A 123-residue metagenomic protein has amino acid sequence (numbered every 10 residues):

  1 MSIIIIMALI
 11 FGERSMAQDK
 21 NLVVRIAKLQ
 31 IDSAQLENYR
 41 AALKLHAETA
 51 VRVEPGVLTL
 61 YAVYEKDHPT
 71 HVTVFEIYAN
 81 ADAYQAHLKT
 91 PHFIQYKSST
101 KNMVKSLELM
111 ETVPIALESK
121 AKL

Functional and structural regions predicted by a protein language model:
S2-I10: Bacterial N-terminal signal peptides
I10-V24, Y61-H68, K97-L123: Glycine-rich beta-strand-turn "strand-cap" elements at beta-sheet edges
E13, E48-T73: Short, glycine- and small/hydrophobic-rich beta-strand elements in well-ordered beta-sheets
S15-L29, Y39, H71-N80: Conserved N-terminal glycine/acidic-rich loop preference
V23-V53: N-terminal targeting signals for Sec/Tat export/insertion, comprising classic cleavable signal peptides
D32-A34, E65-D67, A79-A81: Short coil/turn motifs at secondary-structure junctions
R40, Y61, Q85: A cross-family signal for key residues in well-ordered alpha-helices that form functional helical elements
L45, T49-V57, I77-E111: An amphipathic, aromatic/His-enriched active-site/gating alpha helix that lines ligand/cofactor pockets
